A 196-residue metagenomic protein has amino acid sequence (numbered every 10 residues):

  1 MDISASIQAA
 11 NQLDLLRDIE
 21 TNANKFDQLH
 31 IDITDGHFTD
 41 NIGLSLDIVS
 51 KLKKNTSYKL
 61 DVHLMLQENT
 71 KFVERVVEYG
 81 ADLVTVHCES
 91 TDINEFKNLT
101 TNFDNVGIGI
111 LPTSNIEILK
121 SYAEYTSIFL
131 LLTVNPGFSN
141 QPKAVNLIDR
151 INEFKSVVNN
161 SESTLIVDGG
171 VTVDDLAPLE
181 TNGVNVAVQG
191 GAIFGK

Functional and structural regions predicted by a protein language model:
M1-T85, T91-N94, N98, V106 (+7 more regions): Conserved N-terminal beta1-alpha1 strand-loop-helix module at the mouth
S6, H63, G109, L132 (+2 more regions): Generic beta-sheet signal
V84-D92, L130-N140, N182-K196: Glycine-rich phosphate-binding active-site loops on the catalytic face of alpha/beta enzymes
N98-T100, T181: Short, aromatic/basic amphipathic alpha-helical patches
N105-T113, L130: Internal catalytic-core helix/loop-beta-alpha segment that presents or stabilizes conserved functional determinants
S156, N160-V167, T172-K196: Alpha/beta catalytic cores of nucleotide-metabolism and tRNA/nucleoside-modifying enzymes
